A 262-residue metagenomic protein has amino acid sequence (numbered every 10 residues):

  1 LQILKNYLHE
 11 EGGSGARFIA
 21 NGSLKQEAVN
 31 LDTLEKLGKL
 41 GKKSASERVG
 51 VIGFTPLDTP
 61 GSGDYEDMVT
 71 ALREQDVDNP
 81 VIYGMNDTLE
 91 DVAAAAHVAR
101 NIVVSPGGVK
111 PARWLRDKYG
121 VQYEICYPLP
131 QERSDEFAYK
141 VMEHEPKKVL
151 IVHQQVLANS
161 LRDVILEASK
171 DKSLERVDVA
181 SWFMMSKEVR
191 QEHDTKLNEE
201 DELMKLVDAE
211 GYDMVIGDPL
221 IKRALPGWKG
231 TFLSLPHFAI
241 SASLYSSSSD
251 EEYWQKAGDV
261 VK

Functional and structural regions predicted by a protein language model:
L1-K262: An N-terminal assembly and electron-transfer interface module characteristic of large anaerobic redox and radical
